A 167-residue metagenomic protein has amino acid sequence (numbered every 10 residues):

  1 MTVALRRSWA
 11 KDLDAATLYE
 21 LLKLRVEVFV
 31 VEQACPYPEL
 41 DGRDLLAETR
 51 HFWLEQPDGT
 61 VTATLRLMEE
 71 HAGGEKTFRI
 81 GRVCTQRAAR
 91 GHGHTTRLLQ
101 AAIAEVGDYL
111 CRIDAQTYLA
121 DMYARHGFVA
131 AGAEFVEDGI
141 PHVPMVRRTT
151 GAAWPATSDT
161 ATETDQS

Functional and structural regions predicted by a protein language model:
M1-D44, H51-T60, A156-T157, Q166: Short amphipathic alpha-helix that is part of the acyltransferase structural core
P36-P38, T49-W53, T64, R82 (+2 more regions): Short hydrophobic/aromatic beta-strand element in the GNAT-like acyltransferase core that lines or flanks the acyl-donor
L46, G74, E137-P141: Short acidic/glycine-enriched loop/turn segments that link adjacent beta-strands
W53, T60-E70, K76-C84: Conserved beta-strand in the GNAT
A89-A101: Conserved acetyl-CoA pyrophosphate-binding loop and the N-cap/start of the following alpha-helix in GNAT-like
A104-T117: Conserved GNAT acetyl-CoA-binding A-motif
T117-P141: Conserved active-site alpha-helix within GNAT-family acetyltransferase domains
